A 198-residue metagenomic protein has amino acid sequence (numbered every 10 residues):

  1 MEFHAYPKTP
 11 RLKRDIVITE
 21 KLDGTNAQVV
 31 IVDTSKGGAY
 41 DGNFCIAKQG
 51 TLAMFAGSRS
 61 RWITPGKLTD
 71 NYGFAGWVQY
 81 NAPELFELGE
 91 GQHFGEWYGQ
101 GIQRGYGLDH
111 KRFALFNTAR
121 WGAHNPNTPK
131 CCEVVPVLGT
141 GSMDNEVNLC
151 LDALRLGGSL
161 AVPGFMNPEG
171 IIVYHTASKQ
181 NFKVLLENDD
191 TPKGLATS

Functional and structural regions predicted by a protein language model:
M1-S198: Core nucleotide-handling region used for phosphoryl-transfer chemistry
